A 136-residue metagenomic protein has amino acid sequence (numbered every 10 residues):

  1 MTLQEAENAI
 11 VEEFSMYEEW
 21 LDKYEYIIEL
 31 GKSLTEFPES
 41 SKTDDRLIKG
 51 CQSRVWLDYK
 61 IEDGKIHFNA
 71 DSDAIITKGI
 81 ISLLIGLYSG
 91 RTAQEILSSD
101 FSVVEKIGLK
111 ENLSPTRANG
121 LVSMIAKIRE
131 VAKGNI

Functional and structural regions predicted by a protein language model:
T2-A6, I75-G79: Short acidic alpha-helix initiation/capping motifs at coil-to-helix transition points, especially at protein N-termini
L3-R54, I61-H67, R91, V104-S123 (+1 more regions): N-terminal intrinsically disordered, cationic/polar leader segments that include organellar targeting peptides
K60-I76, I85-Y88: Conserved interaction-surface patches within small, structured recognition/assembly domains
I76, I80-E111, A118: Active-site- and interface-proximal helix/loop "cap" or "latch" segments in soluble metabolic and energy-transducing
